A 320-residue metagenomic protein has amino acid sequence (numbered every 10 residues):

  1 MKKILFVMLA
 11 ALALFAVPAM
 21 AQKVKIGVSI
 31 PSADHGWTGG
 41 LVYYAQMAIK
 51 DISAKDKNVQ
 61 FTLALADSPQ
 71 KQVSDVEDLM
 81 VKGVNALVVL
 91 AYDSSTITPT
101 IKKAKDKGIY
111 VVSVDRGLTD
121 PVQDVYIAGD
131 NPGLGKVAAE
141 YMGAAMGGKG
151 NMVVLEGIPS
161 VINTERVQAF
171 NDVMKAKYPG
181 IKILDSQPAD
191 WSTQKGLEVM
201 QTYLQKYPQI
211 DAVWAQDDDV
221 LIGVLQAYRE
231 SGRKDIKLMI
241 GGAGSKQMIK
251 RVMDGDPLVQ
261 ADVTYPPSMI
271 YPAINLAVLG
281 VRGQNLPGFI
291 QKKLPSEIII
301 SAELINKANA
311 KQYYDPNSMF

Functional and structural regions predicted by a protein language model:
F15-A21: Sec/Tat signal peptide C-region and signal peptidase I cleavage site
Q22-V24, I162, V173-G180, Y265 (+1 more regions): Hinge/cleft segment of the Venus flytrap/periplasmic-binding protein
K25-I52, Q60-S74, D78, V84 (+3 more regions): Extracytoplasmic "Venus flytrap"
W37-S53, L134-A138, I162-I181, K195 (+3 more regions): Short, solvent-exposed amphipathic alpha-helices that sit in or adjacent to ligand/effector-binding or catalytic
D51-L65, N151-E156, A176-T193: Short beta-strand elements in bilobed, periplasmic/extracellular small-molecule ligand-binding domains
Q72, I127-M152, T164-E165, K195-L197 (+2 more regions): Hydrophobic alpha-helical segments within soluble ligand-binding/sensing domains
E77-V81, A86-A104, F170, D185 (+1 more regions): Hydrophobic alpha-helical
S94-G133, Y141, N151, S245-L258: Flexible loop/hinge segments that line or gate small-molecule binding clefts
